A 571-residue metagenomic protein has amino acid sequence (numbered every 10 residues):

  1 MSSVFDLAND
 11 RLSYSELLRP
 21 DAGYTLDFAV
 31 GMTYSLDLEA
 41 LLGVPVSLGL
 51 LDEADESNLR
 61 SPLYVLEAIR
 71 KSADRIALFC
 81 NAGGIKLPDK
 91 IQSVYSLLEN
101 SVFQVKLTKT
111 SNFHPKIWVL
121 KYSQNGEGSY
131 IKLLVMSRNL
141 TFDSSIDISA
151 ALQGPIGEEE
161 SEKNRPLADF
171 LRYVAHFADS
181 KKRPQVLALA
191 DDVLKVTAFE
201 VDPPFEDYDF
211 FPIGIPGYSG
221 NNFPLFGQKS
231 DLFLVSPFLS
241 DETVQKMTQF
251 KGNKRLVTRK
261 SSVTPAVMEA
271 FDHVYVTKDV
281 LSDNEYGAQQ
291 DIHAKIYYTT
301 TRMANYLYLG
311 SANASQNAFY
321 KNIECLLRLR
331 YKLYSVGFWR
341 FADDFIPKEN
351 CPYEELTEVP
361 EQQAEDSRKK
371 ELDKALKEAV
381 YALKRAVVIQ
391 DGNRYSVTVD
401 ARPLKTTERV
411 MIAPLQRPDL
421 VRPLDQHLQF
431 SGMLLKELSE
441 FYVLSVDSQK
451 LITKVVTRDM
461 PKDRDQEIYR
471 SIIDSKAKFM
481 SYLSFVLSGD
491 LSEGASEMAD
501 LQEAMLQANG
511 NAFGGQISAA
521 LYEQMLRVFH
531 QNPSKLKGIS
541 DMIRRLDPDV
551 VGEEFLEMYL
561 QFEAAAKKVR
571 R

Functional and structural regions predicted by a protein language model:
M1-Y306, Q316-R571: Terminal interaction modules at protein C-ends
S311: Active-site glycine-centered loops adjacent to acidic/histidine catalytic or metal-binding residues that shape
